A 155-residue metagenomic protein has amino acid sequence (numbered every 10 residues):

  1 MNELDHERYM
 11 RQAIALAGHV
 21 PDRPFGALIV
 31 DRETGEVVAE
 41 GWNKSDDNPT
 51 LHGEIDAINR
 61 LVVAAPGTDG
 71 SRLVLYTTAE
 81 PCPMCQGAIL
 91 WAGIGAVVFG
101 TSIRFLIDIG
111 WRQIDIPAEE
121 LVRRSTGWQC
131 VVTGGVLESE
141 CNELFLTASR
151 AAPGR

Functional and structural regions predicted by a protein language model:
M1-V20, E36, P81, A88-R155: Zinc-dependent deaminase
E7, L51, I55, A79 (+1 more regions): Glycine-rich phosphate-binding loop at the start of an alpha helix
A13, G26, A57: Conserved hydrophobic/aromatic pocket- or pore-lining residues that grip, position, or stack substrates in active sites
F25, S71-L73, C130: Residue-level recognition of the N-termini of beta-strands and the immediately preceding loop/turn
F25-G35: Short beta-strand scaffold segments in enzyme catalytic cores
A39-G41: Short hydrophobic alpha-helix segments
D46-R60: A short, polar/charged loop-to-alpha-helix boundary motif
I58-A92, A96: Helix-adjacent hinge/juxtasegments
